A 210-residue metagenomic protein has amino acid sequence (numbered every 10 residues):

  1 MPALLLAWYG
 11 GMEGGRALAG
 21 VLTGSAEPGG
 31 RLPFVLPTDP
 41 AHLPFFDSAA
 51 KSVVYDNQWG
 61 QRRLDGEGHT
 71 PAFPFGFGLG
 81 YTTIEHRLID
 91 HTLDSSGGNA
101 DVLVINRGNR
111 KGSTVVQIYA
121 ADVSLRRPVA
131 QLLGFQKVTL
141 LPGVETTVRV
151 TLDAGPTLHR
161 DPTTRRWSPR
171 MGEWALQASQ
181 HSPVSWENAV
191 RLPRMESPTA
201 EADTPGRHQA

Functional and structural regions predicted by a protein language model:
M1-S113, I118-A121, S168-M171, A175-S179 (+1 more regions): Secreted, periplasmic, or luminal enzymes acting at the cell surface/secretory milieu
K111-I118, P128-Q131, R160-T163: Short, hydrophobic/aromatic beta-strand segments
R127-R160: Intrinsically disordered, low-complexity Pro/Gly/Ser/Thr-rich segments with frequent PxxP/GP/PP motifs and embedded
D153, S179-H181: Beta-strand-rich extracellular modules
P156-E173: Short glycine/proline/serine/threonine-rich loop/turn segments at secondary-structure transition edges
V184-W186: C-terminal accessory regions
